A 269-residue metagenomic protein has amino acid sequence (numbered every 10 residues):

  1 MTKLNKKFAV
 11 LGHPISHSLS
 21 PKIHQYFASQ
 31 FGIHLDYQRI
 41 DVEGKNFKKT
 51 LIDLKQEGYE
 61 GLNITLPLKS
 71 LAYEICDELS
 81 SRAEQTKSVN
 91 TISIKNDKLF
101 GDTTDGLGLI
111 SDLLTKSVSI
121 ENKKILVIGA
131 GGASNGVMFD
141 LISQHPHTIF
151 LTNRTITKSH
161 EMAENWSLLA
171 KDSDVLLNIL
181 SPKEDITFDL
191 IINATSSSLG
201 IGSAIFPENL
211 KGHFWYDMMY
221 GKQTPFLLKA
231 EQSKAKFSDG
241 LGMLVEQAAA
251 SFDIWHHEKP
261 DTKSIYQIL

Functional and structural regions predicted by a protein language model:
T2, I120-E121, S143, I205-H213: Short, conserved loop/helix-junction motifs that constitute active-site signature segments in enzyme catalytic cores
T2-T115, K222: Phosphate/diphosphate ligand-binding glycine-rich loop within oxidoreductases
G12, T103, L113, N122-S143 (+1 more regions): Glycine-rich adenosine-cofactor-binding loop
S143-T148, S233-A235: Conserved S-adenosyl-L-methionine
P146-L169: NAD(P)-binding Rossmann-fold cofactor-contacting core
K171-S238: Rossmann-like adenosine-cofactor binding region
M218-L269: Adenosine-phosphate binding glycine-rich loop
